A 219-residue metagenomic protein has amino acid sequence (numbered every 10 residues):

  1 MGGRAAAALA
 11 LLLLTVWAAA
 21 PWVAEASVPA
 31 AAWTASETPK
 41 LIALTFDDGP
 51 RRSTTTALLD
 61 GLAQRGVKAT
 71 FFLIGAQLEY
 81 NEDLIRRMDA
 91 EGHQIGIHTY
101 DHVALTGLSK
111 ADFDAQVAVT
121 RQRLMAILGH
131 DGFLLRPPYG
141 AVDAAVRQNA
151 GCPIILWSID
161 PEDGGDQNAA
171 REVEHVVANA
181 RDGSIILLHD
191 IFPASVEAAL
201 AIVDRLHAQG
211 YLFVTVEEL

Functional and structural regions predicted by a protein language model:
M1-T45, T56, D60-T70, R181-L219: Terminal accessory/targeting
P21-F113, V119, R123, I127-D131 (+1 more regions): Active-site beta->alpha N-cap acidic-glycine motif
F46, L73-A76, I97-T99, R136-Y139 (+3 more regions): A cross-domain feature marking catalytic cores of carbohydrate-active enzymes and several ubiquitous metabolic/repair
T54-A57, V103-H130, A141-D182, S195-A201: Alpha-helical scaffold elements lining the catalytic groove of polysaccharide deacetylases
L62, M88, R147-A150, L206: A generic structural signal for well-ordered alpha-helical segments
